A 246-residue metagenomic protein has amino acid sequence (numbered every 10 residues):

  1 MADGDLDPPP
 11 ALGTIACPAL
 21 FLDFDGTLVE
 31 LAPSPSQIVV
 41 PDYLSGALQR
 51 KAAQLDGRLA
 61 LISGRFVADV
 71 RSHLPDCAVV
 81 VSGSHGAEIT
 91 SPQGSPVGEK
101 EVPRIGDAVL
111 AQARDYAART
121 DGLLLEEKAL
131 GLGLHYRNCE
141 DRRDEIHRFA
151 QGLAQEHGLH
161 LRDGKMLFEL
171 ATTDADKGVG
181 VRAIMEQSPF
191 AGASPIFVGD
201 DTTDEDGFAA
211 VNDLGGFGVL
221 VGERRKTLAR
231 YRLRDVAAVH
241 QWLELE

Functional and structural regions predicted by a protein language model:
A2-D3, I15, P41, G180-E246: Mg2+-dependent phosphoryl-transfer enzymes with acidic/Ser/Thr/Gly-rich catalytic loops
G13-P33, L61, V181: Asp-based phosphoryl-transfer active-site loop
V39-E127: Active-site phosphate-binding/coordination module
L74-C77, H157, D213-L214, T227-L228: Short, structured coil segments at secondary-structure junctions
S82-S84, T90-A111, R162-G192: Substrate-recognition "cap/lid" segment bordering the active-site pocket of phosphatases
I105, D141-I146: Short, conserved charged micro-motifs
V109-A113, I146-A154: Short amphipathic alpha-helices in soluble, non-transmembrane regions that often serve as interface/regulatory elements
L124-E140, L159-A171: Charged, glycine-interspersed solvent-exposed loop segments at helix/strand-loop junctions that cap or gate access
